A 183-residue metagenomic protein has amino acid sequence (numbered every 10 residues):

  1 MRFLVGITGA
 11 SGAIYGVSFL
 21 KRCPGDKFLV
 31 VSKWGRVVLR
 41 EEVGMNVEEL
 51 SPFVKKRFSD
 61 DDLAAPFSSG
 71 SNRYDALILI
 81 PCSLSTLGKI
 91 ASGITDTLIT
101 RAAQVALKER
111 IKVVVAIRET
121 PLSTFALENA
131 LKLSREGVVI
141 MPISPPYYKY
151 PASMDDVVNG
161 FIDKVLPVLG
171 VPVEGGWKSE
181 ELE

Functional and structural regions predicted by a protein language model:
R2-V114, R118-E183: A cross-family phosphate/adenosyl-ligand binding-site feature
